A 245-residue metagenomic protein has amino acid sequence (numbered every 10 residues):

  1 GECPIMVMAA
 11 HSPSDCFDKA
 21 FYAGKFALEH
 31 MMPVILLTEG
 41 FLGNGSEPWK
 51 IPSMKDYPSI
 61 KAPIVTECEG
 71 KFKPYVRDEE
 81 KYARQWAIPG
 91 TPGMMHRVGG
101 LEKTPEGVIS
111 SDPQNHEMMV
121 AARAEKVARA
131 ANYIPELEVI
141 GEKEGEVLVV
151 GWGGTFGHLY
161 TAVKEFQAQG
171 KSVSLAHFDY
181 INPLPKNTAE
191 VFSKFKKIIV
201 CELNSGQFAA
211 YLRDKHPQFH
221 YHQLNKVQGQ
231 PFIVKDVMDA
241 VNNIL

Functional and structural regions predicted by a protein language model:
G1-I5, A9, K197-V200: A structural-propensity feature for long, helix-poor, extended segments
V7-S12, L148-V150: Short, well-ordered beta-strand elements within core beta-sheets of diverse protein domains
S14-F17: Active-site glycine- and acidic-residue-rich loops that bind and position anionic ligands or nucleotide-like cofactors
K19, G24-L245: Flexible, low-complexity linker and terminal segments
